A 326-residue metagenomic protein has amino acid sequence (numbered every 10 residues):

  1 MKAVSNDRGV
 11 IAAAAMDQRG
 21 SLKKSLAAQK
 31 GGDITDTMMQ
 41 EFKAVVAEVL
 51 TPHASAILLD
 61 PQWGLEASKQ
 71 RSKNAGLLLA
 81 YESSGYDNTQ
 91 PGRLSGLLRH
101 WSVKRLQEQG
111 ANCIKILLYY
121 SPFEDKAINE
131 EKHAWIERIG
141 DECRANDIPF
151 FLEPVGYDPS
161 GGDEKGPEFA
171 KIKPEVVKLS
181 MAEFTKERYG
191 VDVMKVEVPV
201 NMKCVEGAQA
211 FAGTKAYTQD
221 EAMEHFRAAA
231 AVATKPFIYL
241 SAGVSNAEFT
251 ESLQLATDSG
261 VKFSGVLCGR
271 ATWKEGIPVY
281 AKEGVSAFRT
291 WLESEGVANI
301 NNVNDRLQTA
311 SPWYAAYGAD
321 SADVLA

Functional and structural regions predicted by a protein language model:
M1-I128, G190, T214-T218, K235-P236 (+4 more regions): Alpha/beta catalytic barrel-like cores
A14, E153, M194, G269: Conserved, mostly hydrophobic/aromatic
E124-H133, G166-K178, S241-E251: Active-site glycine- and acidic-residue-rich loops that bind and position anionic ligands or nucleotide-like cofactors
E142-E168: Hydrophobic, aromatic-enriched interface-forming segments
G166-V196, A256-V266: Structural recognition of alpha->loop->beta junctions
K173-K178, A216-M223: A general structural motif
G190-E221: Glycine/Thr-rich beta-alpha phosphate-binding loop at enzyme active sites
V193-V198, P236-S245, G265-L267: Glycine-rich anion-binding loop/nest that anchors nucleotide
